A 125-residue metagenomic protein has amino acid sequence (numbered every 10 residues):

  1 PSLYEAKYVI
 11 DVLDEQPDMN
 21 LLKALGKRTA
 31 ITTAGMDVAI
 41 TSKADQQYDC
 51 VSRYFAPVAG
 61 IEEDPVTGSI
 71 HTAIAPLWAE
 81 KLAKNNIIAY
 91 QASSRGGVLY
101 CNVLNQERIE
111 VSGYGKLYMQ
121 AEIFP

Functional and structural regions predicted by a protein language model:
P1-P125: Active-site proximal loop and beta-alpha junction motif in alpha/beta enzyme cores
